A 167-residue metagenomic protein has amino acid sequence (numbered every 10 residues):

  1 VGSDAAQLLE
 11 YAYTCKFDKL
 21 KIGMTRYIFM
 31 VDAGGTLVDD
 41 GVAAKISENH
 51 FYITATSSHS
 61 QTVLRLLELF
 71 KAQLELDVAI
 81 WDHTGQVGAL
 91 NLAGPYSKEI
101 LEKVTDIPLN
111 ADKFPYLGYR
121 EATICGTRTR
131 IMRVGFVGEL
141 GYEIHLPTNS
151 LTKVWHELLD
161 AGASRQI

Functional and structural regions predicted by a protein language model:
V1-I167: Basic, glycine/lysine-rich polyanion-binding surfaces/domains
